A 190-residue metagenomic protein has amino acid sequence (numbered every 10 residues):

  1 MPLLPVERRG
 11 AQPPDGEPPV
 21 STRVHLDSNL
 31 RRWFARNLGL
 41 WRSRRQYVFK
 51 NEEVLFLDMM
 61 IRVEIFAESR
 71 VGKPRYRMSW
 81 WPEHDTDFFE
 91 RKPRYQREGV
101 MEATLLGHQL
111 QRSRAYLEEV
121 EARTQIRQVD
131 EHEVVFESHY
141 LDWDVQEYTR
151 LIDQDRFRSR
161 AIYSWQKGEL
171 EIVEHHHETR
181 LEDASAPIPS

Functional and structural regions predicted by a protein language model:
M1-E102, R180-S190: Amphipathic/hydrophobic helical signal segments and adjacent flexible N-terminal regions that mediate secretion
S21, R150-I152, R156, A161-S190: Edge beta-strand at a domain terminus
Q46-Y47, Y116-E121, Q154-F157: Charge-rich amphipathic alpha-helical interaction elements
F56-D58, E119-A122, W143-E147, R158-R160 (+1 more regions): Short, surface-exposed coil-to-beta transition loops
F66-V71, R127-E131, R150-R156: A short, structured loop/turn motif at beta-sheet edges
Y76-E83, Q111-A115, V134-Y140, R160-S164: Short beta-strand segments that buttress and anchor functional surface loops
T86-R127: Predominantly extracellular/secreted and cell-surface proteins with exposed, flexible low-complexity segments
R114-Q146: Acidic, glycine-rich flexible loop segments
